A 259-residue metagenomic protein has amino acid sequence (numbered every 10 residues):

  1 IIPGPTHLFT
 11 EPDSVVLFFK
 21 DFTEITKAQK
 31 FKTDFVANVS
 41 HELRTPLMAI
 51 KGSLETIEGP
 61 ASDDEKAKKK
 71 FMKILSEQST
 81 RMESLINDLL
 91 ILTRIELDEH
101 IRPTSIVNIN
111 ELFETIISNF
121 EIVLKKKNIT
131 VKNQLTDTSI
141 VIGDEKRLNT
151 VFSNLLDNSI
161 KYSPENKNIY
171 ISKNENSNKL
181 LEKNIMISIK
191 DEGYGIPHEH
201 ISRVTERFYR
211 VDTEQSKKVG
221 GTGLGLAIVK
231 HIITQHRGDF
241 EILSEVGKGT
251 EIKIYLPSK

Functional and structural regions predicted by a protein language model:
E77-M82: Short alpha-helical segment of the dimerization/phosphotransfer core of two-component systems
L97-P103, I140-G143: Conserved micro-motifs of the catalytic ATP-binding
P103-E121, V131-K132: A conserved beta-strand-to-alpha-helix junction within the catalytic ATP-binding
S105-I106, K125, T130-S139, N176: Conserved catalytic submotifs in the C-terminal HATPase_c
I109, G195-E206: Short helix N-cap motif at coil->helix boundaries in the Bergerat
S159-I160: Short helix-loop "hinge" at the ATP-lid/N-box region of the Bergerat-fold HATPase_c
R237-G238: Conserved glycine-rich
